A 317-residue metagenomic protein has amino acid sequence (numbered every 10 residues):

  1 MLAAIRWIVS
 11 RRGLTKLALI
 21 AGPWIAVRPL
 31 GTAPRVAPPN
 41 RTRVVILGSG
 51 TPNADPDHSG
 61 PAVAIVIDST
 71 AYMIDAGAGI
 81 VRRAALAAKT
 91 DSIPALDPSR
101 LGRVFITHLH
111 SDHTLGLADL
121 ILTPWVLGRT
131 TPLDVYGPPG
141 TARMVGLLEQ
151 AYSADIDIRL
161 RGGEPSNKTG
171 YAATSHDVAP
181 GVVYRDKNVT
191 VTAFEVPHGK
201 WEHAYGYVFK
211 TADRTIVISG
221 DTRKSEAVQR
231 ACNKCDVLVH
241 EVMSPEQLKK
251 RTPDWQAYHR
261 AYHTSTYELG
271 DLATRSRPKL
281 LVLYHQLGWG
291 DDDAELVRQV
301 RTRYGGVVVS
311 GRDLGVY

Functional and structural regions predicted by a protein language model:
L2-S10, K16-V217, V228, E295-Y317: Binuclear metal-dependent hydrolase catalytic cores
Y205-G206, D213-T215, R223-G315: Cap/insert and terminal regions of metallo-dependent hydrolase folds
